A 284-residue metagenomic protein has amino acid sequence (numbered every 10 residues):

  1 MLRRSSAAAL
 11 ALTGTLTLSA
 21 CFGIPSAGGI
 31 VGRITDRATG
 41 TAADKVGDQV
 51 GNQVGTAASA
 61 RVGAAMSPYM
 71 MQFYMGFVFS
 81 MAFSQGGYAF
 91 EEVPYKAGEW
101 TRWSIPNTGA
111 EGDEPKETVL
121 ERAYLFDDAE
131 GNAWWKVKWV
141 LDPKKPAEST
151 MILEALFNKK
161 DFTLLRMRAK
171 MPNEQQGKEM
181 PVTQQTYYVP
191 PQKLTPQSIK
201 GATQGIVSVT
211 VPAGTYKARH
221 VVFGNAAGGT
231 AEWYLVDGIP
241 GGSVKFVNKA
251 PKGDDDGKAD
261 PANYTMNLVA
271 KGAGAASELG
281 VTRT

Functional and structural regions predicted by a protein language model:
M1-A11: Bacterial N-terminal signal peptides that target proteins for export
L2-R3, G32, D36, A60 (+1 more regions): Short, intrinsically disordered low-complexity segments
R3-R4, T17, A57: Intrinsically disordered, low-complexity segments
A7, N158, V182-T183: Short amphipathic alpha-helical "recognition" segments used for binding
A9-S19: Bacterial N-terminal signal peptides
S19-Q49, Q53: Bacterial Sec signal peptide processing site at the extreme N-terminus
F22, A57-L153, A169-T284: Acidic, serine/threonine-rich low-complexity disordered tracts
E154-N158, F162-M167: Amphipathic N-proximal alpha-helical interface segments
